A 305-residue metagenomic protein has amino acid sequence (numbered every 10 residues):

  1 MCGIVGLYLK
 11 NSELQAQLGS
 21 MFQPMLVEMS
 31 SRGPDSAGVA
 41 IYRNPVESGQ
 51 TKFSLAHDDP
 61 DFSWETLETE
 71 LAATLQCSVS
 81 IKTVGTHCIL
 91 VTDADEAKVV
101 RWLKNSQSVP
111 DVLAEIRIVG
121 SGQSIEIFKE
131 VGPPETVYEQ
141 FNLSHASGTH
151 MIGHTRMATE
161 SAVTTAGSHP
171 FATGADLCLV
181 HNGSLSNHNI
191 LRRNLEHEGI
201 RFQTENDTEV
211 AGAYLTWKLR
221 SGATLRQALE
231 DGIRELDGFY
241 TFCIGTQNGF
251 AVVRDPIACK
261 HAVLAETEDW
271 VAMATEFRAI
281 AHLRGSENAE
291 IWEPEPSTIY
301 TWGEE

Functional and structural regions predicted by a protein language model:
M1-E305: Conserved short alpha-helical segments that host acidic/polar catalytic motifs at enzyme active sites
